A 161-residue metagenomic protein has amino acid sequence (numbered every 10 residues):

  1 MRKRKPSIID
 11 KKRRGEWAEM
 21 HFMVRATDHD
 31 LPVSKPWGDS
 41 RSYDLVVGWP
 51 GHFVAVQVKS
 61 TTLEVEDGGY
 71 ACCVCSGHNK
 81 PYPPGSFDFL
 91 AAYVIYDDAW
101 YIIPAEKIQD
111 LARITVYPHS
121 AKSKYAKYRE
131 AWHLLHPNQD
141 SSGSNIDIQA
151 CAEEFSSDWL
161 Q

Functional and structural regions predicted by a protein language model:
M1-R41, V46-Q161: Mixed-charge (Asp/Glu-Lys/Arg
